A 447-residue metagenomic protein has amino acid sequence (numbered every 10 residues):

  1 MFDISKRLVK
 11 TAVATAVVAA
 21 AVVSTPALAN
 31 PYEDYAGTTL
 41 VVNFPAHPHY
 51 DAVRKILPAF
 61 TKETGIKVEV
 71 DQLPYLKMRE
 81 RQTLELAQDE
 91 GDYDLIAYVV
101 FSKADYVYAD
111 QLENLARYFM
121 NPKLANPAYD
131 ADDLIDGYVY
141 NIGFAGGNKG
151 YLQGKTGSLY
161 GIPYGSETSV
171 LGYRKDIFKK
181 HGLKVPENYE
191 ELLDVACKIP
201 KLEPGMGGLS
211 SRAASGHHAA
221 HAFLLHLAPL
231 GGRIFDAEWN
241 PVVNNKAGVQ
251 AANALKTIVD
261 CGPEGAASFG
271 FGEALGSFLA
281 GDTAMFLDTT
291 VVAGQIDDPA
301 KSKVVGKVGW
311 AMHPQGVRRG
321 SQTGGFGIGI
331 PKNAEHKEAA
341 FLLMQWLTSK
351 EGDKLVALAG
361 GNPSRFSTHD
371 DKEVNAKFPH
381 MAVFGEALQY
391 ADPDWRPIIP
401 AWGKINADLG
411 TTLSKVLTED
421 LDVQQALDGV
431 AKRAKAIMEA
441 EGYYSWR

Functional and structural regions predicted by a protein language model:
F2-S5, V13-A16, A27-Q111, R117-D130 (+6 more regions): Conserved N-terminal structural module of periplasmic/extracytoplasmic solute-binding proteins
N30-D34, V100-T168, G309, A376-K377: Hinge/lid segment of periplasmic solute-binding proteins
D34, A116-Y140, A213, L230-Q250 (+6 more regions): Short, solvent-exposed loop/beta-turn-alpha elements that line the ligand-binding surface or hinge of extracytoplasmic
A36, G306-A311, L358-T411, K415 (+1 more regions): Long, aromatic- and glycine/proline-rich binding clefts that accommodate carbohydrate-like moieties
A52, Q345-S367: Periplasmic-binding protein-like
A145-Y164, S169, E190-N240, A247 (+1 more regions): Extracytoplasmic/periplasmic solute-binding protein
G172-K175, T323-K337: A bilobed periplasmic-binding-protein/Venus flytrap-type ligand-binding module shared by bacterial periplasmic
V195-P200, A237-A267, G309, H313: Glycine-centered hinge/linker elements that transmit conformational signals in sensory and ligand-binding systems
